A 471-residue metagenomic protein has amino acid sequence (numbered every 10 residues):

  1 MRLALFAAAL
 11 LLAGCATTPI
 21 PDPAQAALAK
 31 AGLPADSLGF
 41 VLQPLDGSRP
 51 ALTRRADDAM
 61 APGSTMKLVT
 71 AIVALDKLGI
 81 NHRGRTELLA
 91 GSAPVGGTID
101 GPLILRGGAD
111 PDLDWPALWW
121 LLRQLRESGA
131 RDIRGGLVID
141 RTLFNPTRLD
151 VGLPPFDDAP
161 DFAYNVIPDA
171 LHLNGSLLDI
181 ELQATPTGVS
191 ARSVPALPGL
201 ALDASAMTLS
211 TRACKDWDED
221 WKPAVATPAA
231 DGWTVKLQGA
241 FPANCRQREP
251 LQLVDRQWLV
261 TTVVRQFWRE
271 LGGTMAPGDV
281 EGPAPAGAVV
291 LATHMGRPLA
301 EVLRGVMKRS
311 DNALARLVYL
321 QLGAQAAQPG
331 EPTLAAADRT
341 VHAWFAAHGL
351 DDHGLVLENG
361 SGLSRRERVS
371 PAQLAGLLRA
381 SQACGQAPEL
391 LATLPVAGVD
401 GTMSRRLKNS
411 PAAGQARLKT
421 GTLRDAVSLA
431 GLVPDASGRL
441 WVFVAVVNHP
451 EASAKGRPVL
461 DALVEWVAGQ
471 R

Functional and structural regions predicted by a protein language model:
A4-G14: Bacterial N-terminal signal peptides
C15-A59, L121-S128, L334: Beta-lactamase-like hydrolase cores
D22-L28, K77-D352, G469-Q470: Conserved serine DD-peptidase/penicillin-binding transpeptidase domain and beta-lactam-recognizing active-site
F40-Q43, T86-L88, A430: Short beta-strand scaffold segments in enzyme catalytic cores
G47, D110-P111, L178, P242 (+5 more regions): Short, glycine-/Ser/Thr-/acidic-enriched flexible segments
A51-T53, Y319-R471: Small-residue-rich helix-loop
T53-V73: Short active-site loop at a secondary-structure junction that contains or immediately precedes the catalytic residue(s)
